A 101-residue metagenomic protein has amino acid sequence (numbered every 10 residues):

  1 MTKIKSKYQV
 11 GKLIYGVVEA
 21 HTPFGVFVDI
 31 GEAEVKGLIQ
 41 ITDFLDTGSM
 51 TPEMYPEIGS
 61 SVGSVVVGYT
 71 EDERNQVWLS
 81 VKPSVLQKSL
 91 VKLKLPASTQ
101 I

Functional and structural regions predicted by a protein language model:
M1-I101: Single-stranded RNA-binding regions, centering on S1/OB-family and related RNA-binding modules
